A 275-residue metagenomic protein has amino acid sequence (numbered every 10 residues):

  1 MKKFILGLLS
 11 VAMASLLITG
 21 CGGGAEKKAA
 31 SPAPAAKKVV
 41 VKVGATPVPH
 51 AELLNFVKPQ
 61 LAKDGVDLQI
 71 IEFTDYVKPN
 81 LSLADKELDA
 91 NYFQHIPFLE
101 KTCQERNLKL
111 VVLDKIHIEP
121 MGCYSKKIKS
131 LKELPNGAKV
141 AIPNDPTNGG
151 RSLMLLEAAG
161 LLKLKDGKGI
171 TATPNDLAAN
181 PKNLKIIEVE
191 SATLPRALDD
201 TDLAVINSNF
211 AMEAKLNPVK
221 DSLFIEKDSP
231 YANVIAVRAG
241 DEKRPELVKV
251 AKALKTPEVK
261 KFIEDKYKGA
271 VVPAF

Functional and structural regions predicted by a protein language model:
M1-V40: Short, low-complexity disordered leader/linker segments with a strong preference for bacterial N-terminal type II
A36-V48, V66-E72, K139-V140: Short, well-ordered beta-strand elements
I70-L81, G169-R196: Short helix-initiation/N-cap motifs at beta->coil->alpha
A84-Q94, A138, L161, K182-K185 (+1 more regions): Alpha-to-beta junction loops
K101-L113, K127-I128, D200, V205 (+1 more regions): Ligand-binding "clamshell"
L113-L162, K260: A conserved helix-loop-strand patch within extracytoplasmic ligand-binding domains of the periplasmic binding
P120-L131, A232-R244: A bilobed periplasmic-binding-protein/Venus flytrap-type ligand-binding module shared by bacterial periplasmic
N148-E157, L254-A274: Periplasmic-binding protein-like
